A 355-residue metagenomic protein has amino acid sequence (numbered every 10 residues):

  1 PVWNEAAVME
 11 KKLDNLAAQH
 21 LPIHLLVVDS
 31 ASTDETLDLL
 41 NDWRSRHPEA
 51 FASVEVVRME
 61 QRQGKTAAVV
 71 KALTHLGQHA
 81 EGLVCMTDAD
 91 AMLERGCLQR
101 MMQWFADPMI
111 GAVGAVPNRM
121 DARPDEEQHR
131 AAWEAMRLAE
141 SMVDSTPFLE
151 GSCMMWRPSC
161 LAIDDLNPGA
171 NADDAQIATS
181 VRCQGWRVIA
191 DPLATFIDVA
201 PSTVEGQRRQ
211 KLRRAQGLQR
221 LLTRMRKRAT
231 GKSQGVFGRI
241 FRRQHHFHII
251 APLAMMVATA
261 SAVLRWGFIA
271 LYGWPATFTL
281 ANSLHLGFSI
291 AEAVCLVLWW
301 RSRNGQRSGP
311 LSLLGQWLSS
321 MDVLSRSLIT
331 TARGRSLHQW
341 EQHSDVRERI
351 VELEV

Functional and structural regions predicted by a protein language model:
A7-K11, D34-W43, V69, G96: Acidic helix N-cap motif at the loop->helix transition within catalytic regions of sugar-transfer enzymes
D14-I23: Short, acidic, metal-binding catalytic loop of nucleotide-sugar glycosyltransferases
N15, D29-L39, Q61-Q63, A91-M92: A conserved acidic beta->alpha catalytic loop
F51, R58, T66-A68, A72-T74 (+3 more regions): Long helical/loop segments within the catalytic core of UDP-sugar-dependent glycosyltransferases, especially the large
A80-M92: Short beta-strand-to-loop acidic/aromatic patch adjacent to the donor-nucleotide binding site
F105-W133, P168-D173, I177-R242, S312 (+1 more regions): Catalytic donor/gating beta->alpha subdomain of glycosyltransferases that bind UDP-sugars
K227-R239, E292-V355: Juxtamembrane C-terminal module of membrane proteins
F237-S302, G315-S325, V355: Alpha-helical bilayer-embedded segments of polytopic membrane proteins, i.e., transmembrane/intramembrane helices
